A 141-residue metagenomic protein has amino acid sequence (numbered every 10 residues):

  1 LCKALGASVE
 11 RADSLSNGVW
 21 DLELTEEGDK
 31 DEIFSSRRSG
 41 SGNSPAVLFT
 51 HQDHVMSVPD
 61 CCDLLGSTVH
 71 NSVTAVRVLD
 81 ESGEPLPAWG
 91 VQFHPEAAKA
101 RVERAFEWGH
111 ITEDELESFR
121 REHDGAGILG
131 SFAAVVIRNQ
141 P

Functional and structural regions predicted by a protein language model:
L1-E32, A46: Cysteine-nucleophile active-site neighborhood
A4-L5, D13, P59, V102 (+1 more regions): Short, flexible helix/strand-to-coil boundary loops that buttress conserved ligand/catalytic motifs in alpha/beta
V19, H70-V73, L129: Short hydrophobic/aromatic beta-strand or adjacent loop that forms the aromatic wall/cage of a ligand/substrate-binding
W20-L24, T74, V102: Adenylate-forming
D29, S72-V73, E96-A100: Short, acidic Gly/Pro/Ser/Thr-rich loop/turn segments
I33-G90: Catalytic beta-strand/loop cores that center a nucleophilic Ser/Cys/Thr and support acyl-enzyme chemistry
V91-P95: Acyl-group transfer acyltransferase/transacylase scaffold of fatty acid/polyketide systems
A97-P141: Acyltransferase
